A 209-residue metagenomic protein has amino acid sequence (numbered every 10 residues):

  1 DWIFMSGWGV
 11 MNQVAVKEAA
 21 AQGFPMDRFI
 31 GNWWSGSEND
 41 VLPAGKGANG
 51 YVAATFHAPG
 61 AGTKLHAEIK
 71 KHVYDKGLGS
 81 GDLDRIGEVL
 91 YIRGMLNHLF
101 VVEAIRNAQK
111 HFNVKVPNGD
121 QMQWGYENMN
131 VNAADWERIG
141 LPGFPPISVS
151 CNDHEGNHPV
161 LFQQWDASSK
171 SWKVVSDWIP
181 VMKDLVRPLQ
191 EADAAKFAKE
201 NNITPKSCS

Functional and structural regions predicted by a protein language model:
D1-Q22, N97-V102: Hydrophobic alpha-helical
W2-G7, M26, N128, S148-N152: Glycine-rich, aromatic-lined ligand/substrate-binding cores of catalytic and carbohydrate-binding domains
W8-M11, L65, R93-V101, H158 (+1 more regions): Catalytic-loop motifs flanking and including active-site residues across diverse enzymes
Q13, K17, A67, K71 (+3 more regions): Solvent-exposed, polar/charged alpha-helical surfaces in well-ordered, non-transmembrane soluble domains, broadly
A19-H98: Extracellular/periplasmic periplasmic-binding protein-like sensory domains
G36, V114-P117, L189, I203: Short coil/turn linker and secondary-structure boundary residues
L78-Y91, V102-V175, V181: Segments of small-molecule ligand-sensing domains
D177-C208: Short, cationic low-complexity segments
